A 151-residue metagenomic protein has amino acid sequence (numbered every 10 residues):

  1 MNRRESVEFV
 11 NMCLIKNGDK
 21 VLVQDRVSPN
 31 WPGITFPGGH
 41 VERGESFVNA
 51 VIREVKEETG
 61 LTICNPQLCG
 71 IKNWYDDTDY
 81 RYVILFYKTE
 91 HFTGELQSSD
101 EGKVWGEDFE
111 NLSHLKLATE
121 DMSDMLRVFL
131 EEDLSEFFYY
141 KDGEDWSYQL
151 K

Functional and structural regions predicted by a protein language model:
M1-V21, P37: Conserved N-terminal beta-strand and adjoining loop/helix that marks the start of the Nudix/MutT-like hydrolase domain
F9-N11, V83-L85, G102: Change "...and in nucleic-acid phosphodiester-cleaving endonucleases..." to "...and in nucleic-acid processing enzymes
L14, V23, F86-K88, G106: Conserved hydrophobic/aromatic beta-strand scaffold that supports enzyme active sites
K20-K56, E144-K151: Conserved Nudix-box catalytic region and its N-terminal flanking loop in Nudix hydrolases and closely related
T62-G70: A short coil-to-beta-strand element that immediately follows conserved catalytic motifs
W74-E95, M125-R127, D133: Active-site-adjacent beta-strand/loop module that shapes the phosphate/pyrophosphate-binding cleft
K88, Q97-L130, Q149-L150: NUDIX/MutT-family hydrolases
V128-K151: Charged phosphate-binding loop/patch that engages nucleotide di/tri-phosphates or the phosphate backbone of nucleic
